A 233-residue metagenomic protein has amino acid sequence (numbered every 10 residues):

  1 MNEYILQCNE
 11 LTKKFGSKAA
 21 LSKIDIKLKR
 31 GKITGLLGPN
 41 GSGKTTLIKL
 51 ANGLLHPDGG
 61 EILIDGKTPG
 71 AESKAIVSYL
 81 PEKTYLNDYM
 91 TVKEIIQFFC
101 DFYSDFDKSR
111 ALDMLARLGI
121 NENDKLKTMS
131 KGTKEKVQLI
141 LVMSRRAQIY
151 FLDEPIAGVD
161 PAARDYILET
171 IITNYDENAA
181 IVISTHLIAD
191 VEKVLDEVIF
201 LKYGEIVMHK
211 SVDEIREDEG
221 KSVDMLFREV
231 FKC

Functional and structural regions predicted by a protein language model:
L37-P39: The feature captures the beta-strand-to-loop junction immediately N-terminal to the Walker
N52: Helix-to-loop junction immediately C-terminal to a conserved catalytic motif
G60-S73: Conserved ABC transporter NBD signature motif
K83-V137: ABC-family P-loop ATPase nucleotide-binding domains
Y150-E154, V159: Catalytic Walker B motif of ABC-type/P-loop ATPase nucleotide-binding domains
H209-K210: ABC ATPase "signature
